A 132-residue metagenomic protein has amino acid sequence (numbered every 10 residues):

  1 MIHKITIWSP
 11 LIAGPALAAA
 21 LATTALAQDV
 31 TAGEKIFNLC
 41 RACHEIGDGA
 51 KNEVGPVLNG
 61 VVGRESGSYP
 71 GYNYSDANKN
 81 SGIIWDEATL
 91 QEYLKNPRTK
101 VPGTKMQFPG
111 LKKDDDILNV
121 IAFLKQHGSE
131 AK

Functional and structural regions predicted by a protein language model:
I2-P15: Bacterial N-terminal signal peptides that target proteins for export
A20-F37, G47-D48: Electrostatic cytochrome c docking/interface patches
N38-I46, V120: The canonical Cys-X-X-Cys-His
N52-V57: Short cysteine/histidine-rich zinc-coordinating motifs and their immediately flanking basic loops
V61, E65-S68, P97-V101: A short secondary-structure junction motif
S68-A88: Short Fe-S-cluster ligation motifs
I84-K132: C-terminal capping alpha-helices of c-type cytochrome domains
